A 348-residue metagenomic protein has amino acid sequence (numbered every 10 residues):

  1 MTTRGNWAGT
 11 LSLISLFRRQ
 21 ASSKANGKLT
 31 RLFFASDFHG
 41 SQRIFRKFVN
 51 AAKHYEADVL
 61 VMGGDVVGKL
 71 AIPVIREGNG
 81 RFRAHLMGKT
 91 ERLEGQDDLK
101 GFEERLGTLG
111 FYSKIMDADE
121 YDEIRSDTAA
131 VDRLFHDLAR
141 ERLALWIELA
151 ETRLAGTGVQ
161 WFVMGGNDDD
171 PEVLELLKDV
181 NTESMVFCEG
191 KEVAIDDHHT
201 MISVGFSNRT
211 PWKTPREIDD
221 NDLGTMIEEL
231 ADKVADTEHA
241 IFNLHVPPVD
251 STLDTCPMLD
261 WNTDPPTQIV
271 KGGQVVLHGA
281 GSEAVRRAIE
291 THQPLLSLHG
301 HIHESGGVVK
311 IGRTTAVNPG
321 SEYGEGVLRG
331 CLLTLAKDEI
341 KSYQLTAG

Functional and structural regions predicted by a protein language model:
W7, L13, Q42-D196: Core catalytic region of metal-dependent phosphoesterases/phosphodiesterases, especially metallo-beta-lactamase-like
F17, G40, E192-D197, T214 (+3 more regions): Binuclear metal-dependent phosphoesterase catalytic core
L29-H39, H198-T210, I241-H245, T315-S321 (+1 more regions): Active-site-proximal beta-strand elements of phosphoester/diester hydrolases
D37, F45, L60, D65 (+6 more regions): Divalent metal-coordination and catalytic microenvironments
H39-R43, V67-A71, V163-E175, V193-A194 (+4 more regions): Active-site environment of divalent metal-dependent phosphoester hydrolases
A129-E141, I241-Q293: Active-site-proximal segments of metal-dependent phosphoesterases and phosphodiesterases across multiple
Q160-F162, V186, T200, H239-I241 (+3 more regions): Proline-centered loop/turn at the N-terminus of a beta-strand
D197-A240, D260-W261, H278-G279: Binuclear metal-dependent hydrolase catalytic cores centered on His/Asp/Glu-rich metal-binding motifs
